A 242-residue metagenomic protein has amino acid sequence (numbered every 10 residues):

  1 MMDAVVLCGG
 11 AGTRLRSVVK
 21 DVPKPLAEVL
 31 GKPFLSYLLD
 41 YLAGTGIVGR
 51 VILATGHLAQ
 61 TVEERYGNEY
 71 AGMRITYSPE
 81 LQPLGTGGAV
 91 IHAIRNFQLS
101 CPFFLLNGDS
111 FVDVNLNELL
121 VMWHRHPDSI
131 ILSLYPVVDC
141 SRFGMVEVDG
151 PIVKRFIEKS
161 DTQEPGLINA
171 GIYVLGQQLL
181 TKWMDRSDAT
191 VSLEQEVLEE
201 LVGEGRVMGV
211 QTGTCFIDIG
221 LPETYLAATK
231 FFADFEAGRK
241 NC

Functional and structural regions predicted by a protein language model:
M1-K20, R206: N-terminal nucleotide-binding beta1-loop-alpha1 segment
M2-V6, R14, K32-N107, L116-E118 (+2 more regions): Conserved N-terminal catalytic core of the sugar/cofactor nucleotidyltransferase
G9, G56, Y135-P136: Histidine-centered beta-alpha loop that forms part of the nucleotide-sugar donor binding/catalytic region in diverse
D21-S36: Short catalytic helix/loop segments, enriched in acidic residues and glycine and frequently bearing histidine
L26, M145-V148, L198, G209: A structural signal for short hydrophobic beta-strand segments in well-ordered beta-sheet cores
F104, F111, N117-H124, V138 (+1 more regions): Catalytic-core segments of class I nucleotidyltransferases/pyrophosphorylases that form NMP-activated intermediates
H126-P136: A short, conserved acidic/glycine-rich loop-to-beta-strand motif that forms the donor nucleotide-sugar/metal
